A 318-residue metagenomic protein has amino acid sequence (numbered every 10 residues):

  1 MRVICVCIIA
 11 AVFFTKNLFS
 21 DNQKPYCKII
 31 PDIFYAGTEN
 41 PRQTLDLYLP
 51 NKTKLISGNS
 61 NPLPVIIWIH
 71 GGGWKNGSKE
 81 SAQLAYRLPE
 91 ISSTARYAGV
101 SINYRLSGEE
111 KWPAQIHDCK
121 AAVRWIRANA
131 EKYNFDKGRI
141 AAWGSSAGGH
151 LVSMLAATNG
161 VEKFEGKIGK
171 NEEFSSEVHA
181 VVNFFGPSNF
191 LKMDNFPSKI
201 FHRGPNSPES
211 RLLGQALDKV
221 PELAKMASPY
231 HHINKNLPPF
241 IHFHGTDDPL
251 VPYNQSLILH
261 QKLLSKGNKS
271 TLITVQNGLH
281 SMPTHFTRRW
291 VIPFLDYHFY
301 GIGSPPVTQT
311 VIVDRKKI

Functional and structural regions predicted by a protein language model:
D21-N59: N-terminal cap/lid segment of alpha/beta-hydrolase-fold proteins
N22, C27, T38, A157 (+4 more regions): Mobile cap/lid helix-loop segments that gate and shape the active-site cleft of serine hydrolases
S60-G73: Short beta-strand element of the alpha/beta-hydrolase
E80-V100: Short amphipathic alpha-helix adjacent to the substrate-entry channel of hydrolases
S107, V275-S281: Histidine-bearing beta->alpha loop at or near hydrolase active sites
A121-F196: Primarily recognizes the serine-hydrolase "nucleophile elbow" in alpha/beta-hydrolase and SGNH/GDSL folds
N236, I241-H244, D248: Short beta-strand/loop motif that positions the catalytic acidic residue of the alpha/beta-hydrolase fold
P249-I258, M282-P283: Conserved alpha/beta-hydrolase "acid-adjacent" motif
